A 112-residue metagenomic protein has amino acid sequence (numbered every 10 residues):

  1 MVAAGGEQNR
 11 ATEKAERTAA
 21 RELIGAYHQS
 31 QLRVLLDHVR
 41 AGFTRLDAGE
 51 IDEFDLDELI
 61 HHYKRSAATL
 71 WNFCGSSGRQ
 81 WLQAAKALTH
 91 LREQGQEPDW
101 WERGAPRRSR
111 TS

Functional and structural regions predicted by a protein language model:
M1-S112: Acidic, Ser/Pro/Thr-rich low-complexity regulatory regions and the short amphipathic helical interaction modules they
